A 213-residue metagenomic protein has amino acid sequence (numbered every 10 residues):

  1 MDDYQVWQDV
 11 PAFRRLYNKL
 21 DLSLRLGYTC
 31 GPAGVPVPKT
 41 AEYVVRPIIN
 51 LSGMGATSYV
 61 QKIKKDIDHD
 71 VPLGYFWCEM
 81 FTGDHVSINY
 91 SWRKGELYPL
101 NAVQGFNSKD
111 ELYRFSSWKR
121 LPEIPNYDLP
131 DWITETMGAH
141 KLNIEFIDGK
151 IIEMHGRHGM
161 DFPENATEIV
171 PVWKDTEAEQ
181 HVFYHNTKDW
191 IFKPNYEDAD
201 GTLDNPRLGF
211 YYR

Functional and structural regions predicted by a protein language model:
D2-D131: Active-site nucleotide/adenylate-binding loops and adjacent lid/helix of ATP-dependent enzymes
M54, L97, F106-D110, W118-R213: ATP-dependent carboxylate activation and anion-phosphoryl transfer catalytic cores that bind Mg-ATP to form
